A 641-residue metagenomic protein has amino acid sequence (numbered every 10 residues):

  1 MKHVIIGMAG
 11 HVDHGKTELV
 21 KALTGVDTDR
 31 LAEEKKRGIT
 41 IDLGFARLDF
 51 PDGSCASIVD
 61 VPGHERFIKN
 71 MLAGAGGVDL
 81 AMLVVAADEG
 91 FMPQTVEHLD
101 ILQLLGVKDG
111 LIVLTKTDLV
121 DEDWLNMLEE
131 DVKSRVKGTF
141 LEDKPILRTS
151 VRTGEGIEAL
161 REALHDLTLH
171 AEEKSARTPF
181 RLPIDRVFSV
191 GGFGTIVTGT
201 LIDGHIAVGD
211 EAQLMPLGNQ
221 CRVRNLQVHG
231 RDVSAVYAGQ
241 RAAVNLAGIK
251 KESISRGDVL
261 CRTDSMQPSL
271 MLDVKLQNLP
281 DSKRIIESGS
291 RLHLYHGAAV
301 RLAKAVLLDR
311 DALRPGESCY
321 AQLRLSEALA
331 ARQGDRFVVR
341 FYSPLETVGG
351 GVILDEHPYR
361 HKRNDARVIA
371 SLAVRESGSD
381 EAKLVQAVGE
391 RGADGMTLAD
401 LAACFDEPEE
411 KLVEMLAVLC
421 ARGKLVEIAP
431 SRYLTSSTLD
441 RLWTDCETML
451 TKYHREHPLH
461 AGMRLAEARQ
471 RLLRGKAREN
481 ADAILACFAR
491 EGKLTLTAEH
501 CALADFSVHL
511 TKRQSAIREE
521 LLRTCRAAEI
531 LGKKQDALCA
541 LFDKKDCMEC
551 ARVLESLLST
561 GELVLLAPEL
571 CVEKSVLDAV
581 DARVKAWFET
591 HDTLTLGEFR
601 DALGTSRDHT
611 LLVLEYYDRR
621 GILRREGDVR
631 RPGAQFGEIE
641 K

Functional and structural regions predicted by a protein language model:
M1-V61, E65: Conserved G1/Walker A P-loop phosphate-binding module
I6, A56, K144, L182-D185 (+5 more regions): Small-residue-enriched segments and motifs
M8, V120-W124, S134, I249-L565 (+2 more regions): C-terminal effector modules of nucleic-acid-centric enzymes and ribosome-associated factors
H11, V187, G204, L226 (+2 more regions): Residue-level recognition of beta-strand microenvironments
D13, L19, G38, D60 (+15 more regions): Residue-level signature of catalytic and energy-coupling elements of molecular machines, predominantly ATP/GTP-dependent
C55, V61-R66, G76-M127: Conserved Switch II/interswitch segment of TRAFAC-class P-loop GTPases
H64-E65, D88-M92, V107, K116-D121 (+8 more regions): Conserved nucleotide-binding/hydrolysis micro-motifs of P-loop NTPases
T117, D123, S134-S282: Conserved catalytic-core segments of large NTP-driven translation/proteostasis enzymes
